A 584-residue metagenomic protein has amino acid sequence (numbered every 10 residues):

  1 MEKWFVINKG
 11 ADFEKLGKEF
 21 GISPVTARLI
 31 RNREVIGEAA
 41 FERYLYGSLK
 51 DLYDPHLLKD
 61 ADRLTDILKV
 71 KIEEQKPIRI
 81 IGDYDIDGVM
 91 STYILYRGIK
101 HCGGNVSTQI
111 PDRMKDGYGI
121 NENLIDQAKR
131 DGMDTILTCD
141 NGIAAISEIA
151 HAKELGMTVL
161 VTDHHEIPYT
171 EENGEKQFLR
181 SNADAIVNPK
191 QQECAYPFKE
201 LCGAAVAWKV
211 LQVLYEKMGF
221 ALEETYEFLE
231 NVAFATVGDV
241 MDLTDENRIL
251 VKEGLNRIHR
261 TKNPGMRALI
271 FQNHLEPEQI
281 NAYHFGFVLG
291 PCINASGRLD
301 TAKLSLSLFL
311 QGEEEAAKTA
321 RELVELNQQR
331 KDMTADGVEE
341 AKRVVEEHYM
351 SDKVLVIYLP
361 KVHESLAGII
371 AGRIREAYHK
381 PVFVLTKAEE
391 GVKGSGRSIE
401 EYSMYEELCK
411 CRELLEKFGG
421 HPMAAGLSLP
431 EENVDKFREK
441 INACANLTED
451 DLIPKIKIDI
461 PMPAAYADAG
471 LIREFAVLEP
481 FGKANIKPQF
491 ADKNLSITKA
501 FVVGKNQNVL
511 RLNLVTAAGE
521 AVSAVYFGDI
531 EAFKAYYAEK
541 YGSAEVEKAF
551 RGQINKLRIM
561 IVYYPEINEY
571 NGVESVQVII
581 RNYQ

Functional and structural regions predicted by a protein language model:
E2, I7-T135, E154-G156, N173-G174 (+4 more regions): Hydrophobic helix-and-loop "lid/oligomerization" segment in the mid-to-C-terminal part of catalytic domains
V70-K76, E315-Y358, K410-Q584: Mid-to-C-terminal polyanion-binding domains and interfaces
V89-M90, S147, T170, D245 (+7 more regions): Short helix/loop capping segments that flank catalytic or ligand/cofactor-binding pockets
S107, L160, Y537: Conserved beta-strand positions in the Rossmann-like core of class I SAM-dependent methyltransferases
D126-A204, W208-K217, E227: Active-site cavity-forming subdomains of large catalytic enzyme subunits
H164-H165, H363, H421, V509: Histidine-centered active-site/metal-ligand motif
Q177-F178, D184-I186, E390-S398, A521-V525 (+1 more regions): Short, well-ordered strand-loop elements centered on a beta-strand within folded domains, enriched for acidic residues
A205, G368, G372, I561: Short alpha-helical basic/polar micro-motif
